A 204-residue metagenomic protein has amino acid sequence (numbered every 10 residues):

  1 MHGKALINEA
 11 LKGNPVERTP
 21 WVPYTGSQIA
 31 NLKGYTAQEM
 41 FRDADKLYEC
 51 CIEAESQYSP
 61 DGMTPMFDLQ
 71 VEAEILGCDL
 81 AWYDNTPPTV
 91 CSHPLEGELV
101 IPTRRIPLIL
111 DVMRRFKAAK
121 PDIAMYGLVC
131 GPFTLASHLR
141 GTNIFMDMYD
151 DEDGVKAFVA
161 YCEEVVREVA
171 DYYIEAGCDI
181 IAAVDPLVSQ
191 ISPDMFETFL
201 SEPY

Functional and structural regions predicted by a protein language model:
M1-I29, A37, C50, D61 (+2 more regions): Active-site loop segments of alpha/beta catalytic cores
Y24, L32, A54-S56, P60-L69 (+1 more regions): Active-site loop/lid in soluble adenylation, ligation, and acyl-transfer enzymes
G34-Y35, C78: A short secondary-structure junction motif
Y35-A44: Surface-exposed strand-loop-strand hairpins of Gram-negative outer-membrane beta-barrel proteins
M40-F41, E74-P87, L135-Y149: Aromatic- and acidic-residue-enriched segments that line the glycan-binding/catalytic groove of carbohydrate-active
R42, P60-T64, V90: N-terminal substrate-binding region of glycoside hydrolase catalytic domains
A44-D45, E152: Residues at or immediately preceding the N-termini of alpha-helices
M66-R105, R114-R115, A119-D122: A contiguous, low-structure linker/loop signature
